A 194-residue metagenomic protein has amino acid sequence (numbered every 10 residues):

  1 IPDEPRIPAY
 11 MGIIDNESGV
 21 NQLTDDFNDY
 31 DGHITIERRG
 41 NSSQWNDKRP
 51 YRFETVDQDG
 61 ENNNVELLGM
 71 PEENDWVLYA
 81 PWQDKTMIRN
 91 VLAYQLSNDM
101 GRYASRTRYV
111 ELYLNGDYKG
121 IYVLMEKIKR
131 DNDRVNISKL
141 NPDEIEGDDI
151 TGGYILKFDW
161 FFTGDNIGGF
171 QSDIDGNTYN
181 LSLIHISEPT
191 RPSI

Functional and structural regions predicted by a protein language model:
I1-S187, R191: Phosphate/dinucleotide-binding and metal-coordinating scaffold of catalytic cores in nucleotide-dependent enzymes
